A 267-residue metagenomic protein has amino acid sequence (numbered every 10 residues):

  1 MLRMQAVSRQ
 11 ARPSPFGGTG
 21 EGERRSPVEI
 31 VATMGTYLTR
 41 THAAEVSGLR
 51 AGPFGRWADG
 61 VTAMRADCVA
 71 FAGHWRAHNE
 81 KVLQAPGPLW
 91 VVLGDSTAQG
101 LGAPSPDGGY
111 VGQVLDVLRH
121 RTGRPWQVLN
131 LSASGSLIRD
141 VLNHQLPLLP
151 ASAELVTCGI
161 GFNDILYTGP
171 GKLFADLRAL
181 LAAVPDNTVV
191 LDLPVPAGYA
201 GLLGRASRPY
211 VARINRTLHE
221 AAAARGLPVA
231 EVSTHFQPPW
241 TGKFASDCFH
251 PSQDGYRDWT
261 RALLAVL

Functional and structural regions predicted by a protein language model:
M1-V91, A103-P104, R119-G123, P150-A151 (+3 more regions): N-terminal secretory targeting modules
G35-L38, A72-L83, G102-G108, G135-H144 (+2 more regions): Phosphate-binding glycine-rich loops and adjacent basic patches that engage nucleotide phosphates, nucleic-acid
Y37-R40, A44-S47, F54, T97 (+6 more regions): A near-ubiquitous, low-amplitude feature marking generic local secondary-structure context
A63, D67, L89-V91, T97-D176: Conserved SGNH/GDSL esterase-like catalytic core that processes O-acyl groups on lipids and polysaccharides
G87, L129, V229-S233: N-proximal short alpha-helices
N143-L267: Alpha-helical cap/lid subdomain in secreted, periplasmic, or secretory-pathway luminal O-acyl-processing enzymes
